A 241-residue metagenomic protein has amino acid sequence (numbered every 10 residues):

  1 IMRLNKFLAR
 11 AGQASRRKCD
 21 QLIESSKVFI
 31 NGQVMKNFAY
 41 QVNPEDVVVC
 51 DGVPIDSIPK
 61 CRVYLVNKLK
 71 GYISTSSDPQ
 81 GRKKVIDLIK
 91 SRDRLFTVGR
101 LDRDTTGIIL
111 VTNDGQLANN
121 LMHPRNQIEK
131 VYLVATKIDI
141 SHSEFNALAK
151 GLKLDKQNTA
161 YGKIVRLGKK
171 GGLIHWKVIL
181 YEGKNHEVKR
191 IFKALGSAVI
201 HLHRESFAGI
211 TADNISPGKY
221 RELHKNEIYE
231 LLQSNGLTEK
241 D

Functional and structural regions predicted by a protein language model:
I1-D241: Basic, flexible Lys/Arg- and Gly-enriched helix-loop patches that mediate nucleic-acid binding at interfaces with rRNA
